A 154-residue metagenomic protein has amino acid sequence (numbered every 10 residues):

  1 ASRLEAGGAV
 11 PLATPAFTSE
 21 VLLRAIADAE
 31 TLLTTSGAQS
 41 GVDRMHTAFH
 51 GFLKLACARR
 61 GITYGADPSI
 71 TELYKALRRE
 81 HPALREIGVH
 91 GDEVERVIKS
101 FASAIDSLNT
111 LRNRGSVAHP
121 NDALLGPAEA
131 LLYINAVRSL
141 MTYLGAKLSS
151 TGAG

Functional and structural regions predicted by a protein language model:
A1-R24, D28-T31, T35, Q39: Internal, Lys/Arg-enriched amphipathic helical interaction segments that engage polyanionic partners
S2-A9, A13, L32, L55-G65 (+3 more regions): Terminal alpha-helical segments
P11-L12, A29, T47, F52 (+1 more regions): Long, contiguous alpha-helical segments
P15, T35, V42, I98 (+1 more regions): Conserved phosphate/pyrophosphate-binding and hydrolysis machinery centered on Walker-type P-loop NTPases, extending
L23-E30, T34-R60, I134-T142: Short, hydrophobic, well-ordered secondary-structure elements
L23-T31, G88-D92, V117: Short, charged/polar, low-complexity loop and linker segments that flank or interrupt alpha-helical bundles
G61-F101: Short, charged amphipathic alpha-helical segments flanked by flexible coils
V94-A153: Charge-enriched, short contiguous segments at helix-coil
